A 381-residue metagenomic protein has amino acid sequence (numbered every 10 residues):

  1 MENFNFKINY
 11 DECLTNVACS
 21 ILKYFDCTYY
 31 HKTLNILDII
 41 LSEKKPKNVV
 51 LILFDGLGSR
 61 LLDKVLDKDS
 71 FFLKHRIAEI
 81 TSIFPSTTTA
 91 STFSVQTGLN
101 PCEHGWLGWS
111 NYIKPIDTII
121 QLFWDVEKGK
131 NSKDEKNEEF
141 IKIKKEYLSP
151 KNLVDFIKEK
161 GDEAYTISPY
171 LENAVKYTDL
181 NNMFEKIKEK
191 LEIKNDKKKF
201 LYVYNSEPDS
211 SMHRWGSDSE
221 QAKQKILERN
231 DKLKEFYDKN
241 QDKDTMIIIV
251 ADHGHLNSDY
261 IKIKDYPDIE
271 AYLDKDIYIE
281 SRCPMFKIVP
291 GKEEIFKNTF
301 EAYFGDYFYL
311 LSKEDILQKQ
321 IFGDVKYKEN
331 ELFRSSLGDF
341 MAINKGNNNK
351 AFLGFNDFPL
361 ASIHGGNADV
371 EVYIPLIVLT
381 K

Functional and structural regions predicted by a protein language model:
M1-K381: Feature captures the catalytic ectodomains and active-site-proximal regions of enzymes that hydrolyze or transfer
